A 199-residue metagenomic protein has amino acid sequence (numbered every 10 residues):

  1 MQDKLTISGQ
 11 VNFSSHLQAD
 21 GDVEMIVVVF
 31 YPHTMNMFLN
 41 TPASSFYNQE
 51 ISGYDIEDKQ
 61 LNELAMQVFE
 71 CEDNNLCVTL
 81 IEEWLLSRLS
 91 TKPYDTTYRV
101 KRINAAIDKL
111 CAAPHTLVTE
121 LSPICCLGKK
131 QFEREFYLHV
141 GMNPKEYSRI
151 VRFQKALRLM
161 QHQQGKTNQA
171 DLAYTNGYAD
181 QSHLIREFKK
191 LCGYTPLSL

Functional and structural regions predicted by a protein language model:
M1-N104, K109-T119, C125-K129, N143 (+3 more regions): Alpha-helical bundle regulatory/interaction domains
D108, R134, Q154-R158, R186: Contiguous, well-ordered alpha-helical segments that form the cores/surfaces of helical PPI scaffolds
F132, M142-S148: Short conserved catalytic/interaction loops centered on acidic-Pro-aromatic/His motifs
F136-M142, E187-S198: A secondary-structure capping/hinge motif
S148-R158, S198-L199: Short, basic, alpha-helical segments at the C-terminal edge of helix-turn-helix-like DNA-binding modules
